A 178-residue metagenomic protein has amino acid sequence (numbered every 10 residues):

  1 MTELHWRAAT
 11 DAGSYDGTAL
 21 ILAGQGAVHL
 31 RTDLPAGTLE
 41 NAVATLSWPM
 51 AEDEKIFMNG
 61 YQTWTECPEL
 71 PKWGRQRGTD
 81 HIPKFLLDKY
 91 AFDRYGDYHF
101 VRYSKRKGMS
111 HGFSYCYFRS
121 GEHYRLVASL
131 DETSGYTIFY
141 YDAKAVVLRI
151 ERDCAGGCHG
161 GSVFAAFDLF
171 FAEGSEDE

Functional and structural regions predicted by a protein language model:
M1-E178: Carbohydrate-recognition beta-sandwich/jelly-roll modules in extracellular/periplasmic carbohydrate-active proteins
